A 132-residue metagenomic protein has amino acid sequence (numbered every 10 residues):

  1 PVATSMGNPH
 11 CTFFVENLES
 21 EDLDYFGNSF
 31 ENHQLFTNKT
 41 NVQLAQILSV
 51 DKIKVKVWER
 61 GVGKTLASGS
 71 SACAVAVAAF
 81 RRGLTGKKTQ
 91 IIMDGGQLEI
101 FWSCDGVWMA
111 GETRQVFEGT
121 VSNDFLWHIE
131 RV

Functional and structural regions predicted by a protein language model:
P1-L66, A74-V132: Active-site proximal loop and beta-alpha junction motif in alpha/beta enzyme cores
